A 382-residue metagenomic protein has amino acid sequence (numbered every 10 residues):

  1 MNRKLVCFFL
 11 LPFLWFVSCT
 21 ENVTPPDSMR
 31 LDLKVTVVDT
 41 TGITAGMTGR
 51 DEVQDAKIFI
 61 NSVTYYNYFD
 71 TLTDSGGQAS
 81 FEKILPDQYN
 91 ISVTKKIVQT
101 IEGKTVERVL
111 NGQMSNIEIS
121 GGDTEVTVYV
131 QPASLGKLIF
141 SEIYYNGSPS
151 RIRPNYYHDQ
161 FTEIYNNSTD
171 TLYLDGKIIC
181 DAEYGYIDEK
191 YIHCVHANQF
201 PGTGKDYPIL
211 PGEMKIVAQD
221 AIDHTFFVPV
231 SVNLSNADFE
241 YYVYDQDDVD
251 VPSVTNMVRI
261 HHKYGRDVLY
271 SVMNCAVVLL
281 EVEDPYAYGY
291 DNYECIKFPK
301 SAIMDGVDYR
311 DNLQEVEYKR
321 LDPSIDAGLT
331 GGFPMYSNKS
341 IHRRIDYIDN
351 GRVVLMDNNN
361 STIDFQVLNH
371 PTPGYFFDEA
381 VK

Functional and structural regions predicted by a protein language model:
M1-L5, T20-E21: Positively charged n-region of N-terminal signal peptides that target proteins for export
W15-S18: C-terminal motif of bacterial Sec signal peptides marking the signal peptidase cleavage site
T20-E52, T94-K96, E102, V106 (+3 more regions): Activation on beta-sandwich/Ig-like modules and their edge loops
F59-N67, K96-V98, Y184: Change "in extracellular beta-sheet-rich domains … of secreted and cell-surface proteins" to "in beta-sheet-rich domains
V63-A79: Short, acidic Ser/Thr/Gly-rich low-complexity loop/linker segments typical of extracellular and cell-surface proteins
S80-Q88, V98: Short Pro-Gly-centered beta-turn/loop motif in secreted/extracellular proteins
